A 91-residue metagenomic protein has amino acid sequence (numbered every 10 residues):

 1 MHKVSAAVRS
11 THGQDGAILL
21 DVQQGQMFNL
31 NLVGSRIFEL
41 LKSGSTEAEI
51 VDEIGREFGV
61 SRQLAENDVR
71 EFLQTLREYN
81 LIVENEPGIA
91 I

Functional and structural regions predicted by a protein language model:
M1-A17: Long, low-complexity, charged/polar intrinsically disordered regions in eukaryotic proteins
H2, D21-Q24, I54: A generic, residue-level signal for flexible/boundary positions that often mark functional hotspots
Q14-Q26: Short, Lys/Arg-enriched N-terminal segment that forms or immediately precedes the first helix of a structured domain
Q26-I91: Long, charge-rich, low-complexity alpha-helical segments
